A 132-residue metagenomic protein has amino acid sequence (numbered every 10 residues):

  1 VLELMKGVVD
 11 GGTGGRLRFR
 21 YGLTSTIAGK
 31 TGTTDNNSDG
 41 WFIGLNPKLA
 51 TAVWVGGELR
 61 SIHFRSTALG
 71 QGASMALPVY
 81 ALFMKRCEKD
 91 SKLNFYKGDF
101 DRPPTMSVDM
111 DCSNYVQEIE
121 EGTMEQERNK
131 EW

Functional and structural regions predicted by a protein language model:
V1-E121, K130: A penicillin-recognizing enzyme superfamily signal
Q126-W132: N-terminal secretory targeting signals
